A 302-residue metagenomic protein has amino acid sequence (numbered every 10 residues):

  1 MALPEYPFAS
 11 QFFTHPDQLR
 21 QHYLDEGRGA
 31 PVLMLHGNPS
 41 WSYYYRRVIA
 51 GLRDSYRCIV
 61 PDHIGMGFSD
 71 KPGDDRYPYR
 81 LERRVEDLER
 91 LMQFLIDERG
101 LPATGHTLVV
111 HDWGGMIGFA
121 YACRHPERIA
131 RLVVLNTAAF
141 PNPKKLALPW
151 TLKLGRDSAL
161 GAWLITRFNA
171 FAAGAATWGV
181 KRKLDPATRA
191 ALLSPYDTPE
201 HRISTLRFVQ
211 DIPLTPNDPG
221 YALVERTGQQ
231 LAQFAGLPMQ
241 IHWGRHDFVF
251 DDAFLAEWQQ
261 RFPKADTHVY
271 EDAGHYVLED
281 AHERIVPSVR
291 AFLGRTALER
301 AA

Functional and structural regions predicted by a protein language model:
A2-R20: N-terminal cap/lid segment of alpha/beta-hydrolase-fold proteins
F13-D17, L24, V60-V110, P287: Active-site loop/oxyanion-hole signature of alpha/beta-hydrolase fold enzymes
L24-K71: Conserved HGGG/HGGXW glycine-rich cap/lid loop of the alpha/beta-hydrolase fold
L35-G37, H111, W243: The conserved beta1-alpha1 loop
P102-K144: Conserved hydrolase catalytic core segment
K144-R207: Helix-rich cap/lid subdomain of alpha/beta-hydrolase
H201-Q260: Conserved serine/cysteine hydrolase catalytic core
K264-A302: Catalytic active-site module of serine/aspartate enzymes centered on a nucleophile-bearing elbow/loop
